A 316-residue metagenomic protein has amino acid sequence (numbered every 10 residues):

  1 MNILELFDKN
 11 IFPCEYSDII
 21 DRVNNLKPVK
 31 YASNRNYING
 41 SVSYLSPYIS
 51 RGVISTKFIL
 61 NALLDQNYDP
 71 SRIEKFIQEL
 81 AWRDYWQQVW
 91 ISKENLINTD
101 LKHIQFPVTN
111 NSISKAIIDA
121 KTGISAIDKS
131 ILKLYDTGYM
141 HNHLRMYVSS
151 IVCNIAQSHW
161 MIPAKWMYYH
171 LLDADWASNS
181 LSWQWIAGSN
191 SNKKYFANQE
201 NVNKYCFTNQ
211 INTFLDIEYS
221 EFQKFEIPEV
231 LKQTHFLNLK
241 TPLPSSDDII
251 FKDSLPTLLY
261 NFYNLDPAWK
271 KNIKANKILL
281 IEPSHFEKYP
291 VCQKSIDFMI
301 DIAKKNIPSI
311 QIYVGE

Functional and structural regions predicted by a protein language model:
M1-I19, L26-Q78, W82, S92-F106 (+6 more regions): Trp/Phe/Arg-rich N-terminal binding region typifying the photolyase-homology
L80, S125-D128, M146: A generic alpha-helix surface/boundary motif
Y85: Active-site-adjacent helix/loop patches that line small-molecule binding or acyl-intermediate pockets
I97-A116, I186-A187, N198-N209: Long, low-complexity intrinsically disordered regions
I113-L134: Helix-hairpin-helix/helix-loop-helix acidic hairpins
I131-P163, M167: Conserved catalytic-core segments centered on acid/base and nucleophilic motifs
L171-L231: C-terminal, helix-dominated tail/subdomain
